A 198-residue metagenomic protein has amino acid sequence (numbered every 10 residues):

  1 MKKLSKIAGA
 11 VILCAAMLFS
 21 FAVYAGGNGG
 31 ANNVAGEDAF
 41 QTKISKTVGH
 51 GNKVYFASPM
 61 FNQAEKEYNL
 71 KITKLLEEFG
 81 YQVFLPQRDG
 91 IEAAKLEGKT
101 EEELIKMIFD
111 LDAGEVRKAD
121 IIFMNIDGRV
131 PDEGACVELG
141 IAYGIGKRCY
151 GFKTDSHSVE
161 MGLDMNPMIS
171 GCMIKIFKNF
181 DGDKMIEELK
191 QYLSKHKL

Functional and structural regions predicted by a protein language model:
M1-V11: Bacterial N-terminal signal peptides that target proteins for export
L13-M17: Hydrophobic core
L18, Y24-L198: Conserved catalytic or regulatory cores that recognize and/or transform ribose-phosphate-containing ligands
